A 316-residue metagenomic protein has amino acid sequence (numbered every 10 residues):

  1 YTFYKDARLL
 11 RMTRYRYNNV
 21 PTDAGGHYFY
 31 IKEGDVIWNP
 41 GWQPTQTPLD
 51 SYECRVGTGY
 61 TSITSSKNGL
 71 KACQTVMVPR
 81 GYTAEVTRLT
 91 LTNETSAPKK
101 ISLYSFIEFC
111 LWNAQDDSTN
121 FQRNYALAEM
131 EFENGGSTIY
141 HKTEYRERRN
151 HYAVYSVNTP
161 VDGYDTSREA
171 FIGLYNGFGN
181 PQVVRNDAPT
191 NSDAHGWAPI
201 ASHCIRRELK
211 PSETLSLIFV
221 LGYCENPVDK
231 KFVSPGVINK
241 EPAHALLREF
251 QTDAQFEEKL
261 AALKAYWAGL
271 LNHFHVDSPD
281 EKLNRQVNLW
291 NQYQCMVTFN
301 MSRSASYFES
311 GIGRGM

Functional and structural regions predicted by a protein language model:
Y1, H195-P199, E213, A268-M316: Substrate-binding groove/exosite segments of carbohydrate-active enzymes
Y1-A24, K142-N150, G222, V233 (+3 more regions): Beta-strand-rich N-terminal accessory domains
Y1-T45, A153-P160, L246-F250: Acidic-aromatic substrate-binding/catalytic surfaces of carbohydrate-active enzymes
N19-T22, F29, I63, M77-N186 (+2 more regions): Polysaccharide-binding surfaces and accessory modules of carbohydrate-active proteins
K32, S62, S66, F106-F109 (+6 more regions): Generic, well-ordered alpha-helical scaffold segments in large soluble proteins
D35-A84, G177-H203, N288-Q292: Extended, loop-rich substrate-binding clefts of extracytoplasmic carbohydrate-active enzymes
V78-P79, N93, L209-P211, G315: Hydrophobic beta-strand core residues of beta-sandwich domains
K99, R207-E225: Short Pro-Gly-centered flexible turn/kink motifs
